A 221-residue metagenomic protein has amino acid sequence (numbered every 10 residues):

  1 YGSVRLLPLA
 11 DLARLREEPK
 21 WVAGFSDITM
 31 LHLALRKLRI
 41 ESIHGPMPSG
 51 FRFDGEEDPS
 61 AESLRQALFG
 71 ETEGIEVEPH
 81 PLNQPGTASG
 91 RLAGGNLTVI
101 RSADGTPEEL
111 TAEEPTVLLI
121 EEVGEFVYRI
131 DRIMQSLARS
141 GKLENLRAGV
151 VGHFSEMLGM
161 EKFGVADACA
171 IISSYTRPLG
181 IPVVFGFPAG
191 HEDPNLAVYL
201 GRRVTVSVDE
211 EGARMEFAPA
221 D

Functional and structural regions predicted by a protein language model:
Y1, S26, M30, G55 (+7 more regions): Conserved active-site and cofactor/substrate-binding residues in soluble primary-metabolism enzymes
Y1-P8: Long, hydrophobic/aromatic-enriched structural stretches that serve as scaffold segments
A10-A34, E41-M47, P182: Short, acidic/small-residue loops that bind anionic groups at enzyme active sites
W21, I40-I43, G90-R91, T98 (+3 more regions): Structural motif
D27, I100, G149, G201-V204: Buried hydrophobic positions in well-ordered alpha/beta secondary-structure cores of metabolic enzymes
I40-G105: Conserved anion/nucleotide-ligand pocket segment
T111-A168: Internal helical hairpin/lid segments
V151-D221: ATP/nucleoside-binding phosphotransfer catalytic cores, i.e., glycine-rich phosphate-binding loops
